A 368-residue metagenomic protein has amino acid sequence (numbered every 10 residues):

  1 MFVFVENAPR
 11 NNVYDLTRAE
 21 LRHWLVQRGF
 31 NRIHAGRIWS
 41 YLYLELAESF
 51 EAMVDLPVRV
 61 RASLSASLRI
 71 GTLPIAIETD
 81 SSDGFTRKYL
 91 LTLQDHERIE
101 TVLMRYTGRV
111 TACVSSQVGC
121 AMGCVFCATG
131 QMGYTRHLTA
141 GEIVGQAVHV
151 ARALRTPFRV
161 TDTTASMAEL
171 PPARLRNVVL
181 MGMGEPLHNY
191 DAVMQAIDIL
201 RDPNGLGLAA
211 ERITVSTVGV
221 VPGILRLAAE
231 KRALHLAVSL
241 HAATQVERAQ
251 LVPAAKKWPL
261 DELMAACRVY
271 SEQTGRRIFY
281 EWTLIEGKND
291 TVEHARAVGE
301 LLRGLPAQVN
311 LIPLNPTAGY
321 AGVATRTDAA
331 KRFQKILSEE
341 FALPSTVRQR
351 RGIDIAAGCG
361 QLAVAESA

Functional and structural regions predicted by a protein language model:
M1-I99, T107, R155-D162, S166-L170 (+2 more regions): Auxiliary Fe-S-binding modules of radical SAM enzymes
S81-S82, S115-S116, S216, S239: Short linear Ser/Thr-Pro motifs
R87, I99, V110-V114, M122 (+1 more regions): Generic beta-strand structural signal
L103-M104, A192: Residue-level structural signal for beta-strand termini and adjacent loop
R105-R152, T156: Canonical Radical SAM [4Fe-4S] cluster-binding loop centered on the CxxxCxxC motif and its immediate flanking residues
L138, G219, R350-R351: Short beta->alpha linker loops
A151-F158, A165-A168, A173-E340: Conserved AdoMet/S-adenosylmethionine-binding subsite of the radical SAM
